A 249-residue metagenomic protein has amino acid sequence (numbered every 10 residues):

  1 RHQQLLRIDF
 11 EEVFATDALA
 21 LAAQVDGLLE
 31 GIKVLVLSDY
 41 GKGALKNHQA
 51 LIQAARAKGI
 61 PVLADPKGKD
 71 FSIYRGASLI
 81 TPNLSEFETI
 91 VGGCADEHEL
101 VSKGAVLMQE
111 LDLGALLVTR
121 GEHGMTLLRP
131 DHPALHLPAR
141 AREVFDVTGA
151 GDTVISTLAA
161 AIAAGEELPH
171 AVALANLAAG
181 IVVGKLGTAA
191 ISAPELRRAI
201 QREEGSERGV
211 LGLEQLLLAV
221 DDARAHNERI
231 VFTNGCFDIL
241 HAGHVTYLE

Functional and structural regions predicted by a protein language model:
R1-V36, Q49-A50, A189-A193, R197-E207: Conserved N-terminal subdomain of the carbohydrate kinase-like
I8, I90, L128, V182 (+1 more regions): Residues that scaffold the ATP/ADP-binding catalytic core of kinase and kinase-like folds
V25-D26, A54, P66-Y74, Q109 (+2 more regions): Short amphipathic alpha-helices and their capping/turn segments at secondary-structure boundaries
V36, L51, I60-A64, D70-I73 (+4 more regions): Extended, hydrophobic alpha-helical segments in both membrane/secreted and soluble proteins
S38, K42-A134: Conserved phosphate/ATP/ADP-binding segment of small-molecule kinases
G114, R140-A199: Conserved post-catalytic alpha-helical subdomain immediately downstream of the catalytic base and nucleotide-binding
R202-E249: Nucleotidyltransferase catalytic core that binds NTPs
